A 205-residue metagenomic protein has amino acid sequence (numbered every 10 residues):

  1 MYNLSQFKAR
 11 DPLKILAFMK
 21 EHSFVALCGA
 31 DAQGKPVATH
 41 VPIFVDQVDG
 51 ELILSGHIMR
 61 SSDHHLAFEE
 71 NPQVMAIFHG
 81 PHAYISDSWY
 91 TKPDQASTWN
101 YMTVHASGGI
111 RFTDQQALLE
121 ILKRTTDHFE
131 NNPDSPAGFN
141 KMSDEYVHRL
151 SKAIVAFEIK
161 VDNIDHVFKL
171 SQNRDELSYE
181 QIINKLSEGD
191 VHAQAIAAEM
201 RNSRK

Functional and structural regions predicted by a protein language model:
M1-I53: An N-terminal domain-cap segment
N3, K20, F68, E158 (+2 more regions): N-acyltransferase acceptor-side catalytic subdomain
S23, T39, G50-L54, E70-V74 (+2 more regions): A generic structural signal for short beta-strands and their flanking turns/coil linkers
A32-K35, D46-I53, R60-H64, G80-Y84 (+1 more regions): Short, charged/polar surface micro-motifs in flexible loops or helix N-caps
P42, H57, I77, G109 (+1 more regions): Residue-level recognition of well-ordered beta-strand positions that form the cores of beta-sheet-rich folds across
L54-M75, K185-K205: An N-terminal domain-start capping segment
S61-I121: Short, structured beta-strand-loop surface elements
T113-K205: C-terminal edge-of-domain segments
